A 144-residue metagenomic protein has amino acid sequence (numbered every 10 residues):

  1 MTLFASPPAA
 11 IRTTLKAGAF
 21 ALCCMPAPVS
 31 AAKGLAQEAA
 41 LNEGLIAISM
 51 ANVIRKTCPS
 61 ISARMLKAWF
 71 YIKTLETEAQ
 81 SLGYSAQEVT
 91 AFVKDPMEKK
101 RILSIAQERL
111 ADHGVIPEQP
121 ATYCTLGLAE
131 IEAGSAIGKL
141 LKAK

Functional and structural regions predicted by a protein language model:
T2-G18: Bacterial N-terminal signal peptides that target proteins for export
A19-F20, I54, P120: Secretory pathway export signals and precursors
L22-C23, T57, Y123: The N-terminal extracellular segments of secreted preproproteins, especially immediately downstream of signal
P26-P28: N-terminal signal peptide c-region/cleavage motif recognized by signal peptidases
A32-K67: Immediate post-signal-peptide N-terminus of mature secreted/exported proteins
F70-K144: Compact alpha-helical subdomains of small soluble proteins
